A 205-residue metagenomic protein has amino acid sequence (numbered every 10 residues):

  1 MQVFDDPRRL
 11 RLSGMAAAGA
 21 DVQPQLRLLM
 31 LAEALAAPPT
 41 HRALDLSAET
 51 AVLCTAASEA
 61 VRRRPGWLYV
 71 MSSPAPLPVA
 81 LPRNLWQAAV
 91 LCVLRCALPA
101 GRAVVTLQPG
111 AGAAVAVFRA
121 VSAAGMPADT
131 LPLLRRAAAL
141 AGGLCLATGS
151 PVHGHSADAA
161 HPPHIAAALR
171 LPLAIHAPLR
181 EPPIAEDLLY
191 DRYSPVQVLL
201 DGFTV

Functional and structural regions predicted by a protein language model:
Q2-S13, R136-V205: Flexible, glycine-/charge-rich segments associated with ATP-binding catalytic modules
L35-P39, P78-L81: Conserved micro-motifs of the catalytic ATP-binding
R42, A75, P82, W86: Conserved ATP-binding motifs of the histidine kinase catalytic
R42-E59: Short beta-to-alpha transition helix within the HATPase_c
A56, P82-V105, L131-L140: Conserved ATP-binding N-box helix of the HATPase_c
A60-V70: Short conserved segments within the C-terminal catalytic ATPase subdomain
Y69-L77: Conserved catalytic submotifs in the C-terminal HATPase_c
R102-A114, F118: Short beta-strand/loop element within the Bergerat-fold HATPase_c
